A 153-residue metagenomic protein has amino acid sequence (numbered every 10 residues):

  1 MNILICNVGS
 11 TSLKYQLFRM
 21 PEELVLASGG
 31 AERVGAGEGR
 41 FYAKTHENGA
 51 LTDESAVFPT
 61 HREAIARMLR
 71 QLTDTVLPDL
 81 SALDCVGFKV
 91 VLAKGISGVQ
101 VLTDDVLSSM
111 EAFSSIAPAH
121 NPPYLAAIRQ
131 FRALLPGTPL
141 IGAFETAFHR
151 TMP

Functional and structural regions predicted by a protein language model:
M1-L4: Extreme N-terminal starter segment of soluble prokaryotic enzymes
C6-T11: A short acidic Gly-Thr/Ser loop motif
S12-P59: Short glycine-rich, Thr/Ser-proximal phosphate-binding strand/loop in the N-terminal lobe of ATP-dependent enzymes
N48-K89: Glycine-rich, N-terminal phosphate-binding loop and its surrounding beta-alpha-beta segment
P59-R62, P118-P122: Conserved phosphate-coordination/catalytic loops
L72-H120, I141, F148-P153: Short beta-strand-loop/turn "lid" adjacent to the catalytic site in phosphate-handling enzymes
V106, Y124-A127: Internal, well-ordered alpha-helical segments in soluble enzyme and binding-protein domains
A127-L140: A structural motif corresponding to the C-terminal end of an alpha-helix and its immediate exit/capping segment
